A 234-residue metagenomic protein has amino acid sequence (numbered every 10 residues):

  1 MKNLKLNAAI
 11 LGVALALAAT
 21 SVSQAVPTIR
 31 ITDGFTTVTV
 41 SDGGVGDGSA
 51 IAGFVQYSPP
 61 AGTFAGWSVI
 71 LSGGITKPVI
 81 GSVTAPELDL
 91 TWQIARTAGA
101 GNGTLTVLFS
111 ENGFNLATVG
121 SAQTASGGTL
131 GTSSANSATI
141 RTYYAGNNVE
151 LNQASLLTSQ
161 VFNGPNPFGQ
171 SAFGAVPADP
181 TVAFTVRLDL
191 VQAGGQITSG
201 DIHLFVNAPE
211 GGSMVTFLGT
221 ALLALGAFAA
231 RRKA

Functional and structural regions predicted by a protein language model:
K2-A9, M214: Bacterial N-terminal signal peptides that target proteins for export
I10-A18: Bacterial N-terminal signal peptides
T20-A25: Sec/Tat signal peptide C-region and signal peptidase I cleavage site
V26-N207: Helix-boundary and membrane-interface capping/anchor signal
E210-A229: A short, hydrophobic C-terminal helix/tail in secreted or cell-surface proteins
A230-A234: Short, charged juxtamembrane terminal tails flanking transmembrane helices
